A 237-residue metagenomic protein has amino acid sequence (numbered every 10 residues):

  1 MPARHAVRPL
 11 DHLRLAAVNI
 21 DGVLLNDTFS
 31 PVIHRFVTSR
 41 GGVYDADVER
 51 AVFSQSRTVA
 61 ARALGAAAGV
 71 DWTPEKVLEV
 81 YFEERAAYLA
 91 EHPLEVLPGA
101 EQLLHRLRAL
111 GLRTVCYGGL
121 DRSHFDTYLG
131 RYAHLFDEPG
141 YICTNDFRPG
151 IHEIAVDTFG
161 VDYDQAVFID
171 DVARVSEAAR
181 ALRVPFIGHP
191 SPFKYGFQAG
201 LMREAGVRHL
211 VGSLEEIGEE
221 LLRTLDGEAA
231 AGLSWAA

Functional and structural regions predicted by a protein language model:
P2-R50: Active-site neighborhood of HAD-like aspartate-dependent phosphohydrolases
A3-V7, H12, A86-C116, D126 (+1 more regions): Short, acidic loop-to-helix structural element flanking the phosphoryl-transfer center in phosphate-processing enzymes
L10-D11, A109-L112, A155-Q165, T224-E228: Glycine-rich phosphate-binding loop signature in dinucleotide/nucleotide-binding domains
I33-T38, S56-W72, V156: Helix-loop "lid/cap" segments that line or gate small-molecule binding pockets
A63-Q102: Metal-dependent phosphoesterase signature
L120-V167, A173-A181, F197: Substrate-recognition "cap/lid" segment bordering the active-site pocket of phosphatases
G140-T144, R208-I217: Short acidic-hydrophobic, aromatic-tinged amphipathic segments that line or gate anion-handling sites
F168-V211: Acidic, Mg2+-coordinating phosphoryl-transfer loop and its flanking beta/alpha structural elements, shared across
